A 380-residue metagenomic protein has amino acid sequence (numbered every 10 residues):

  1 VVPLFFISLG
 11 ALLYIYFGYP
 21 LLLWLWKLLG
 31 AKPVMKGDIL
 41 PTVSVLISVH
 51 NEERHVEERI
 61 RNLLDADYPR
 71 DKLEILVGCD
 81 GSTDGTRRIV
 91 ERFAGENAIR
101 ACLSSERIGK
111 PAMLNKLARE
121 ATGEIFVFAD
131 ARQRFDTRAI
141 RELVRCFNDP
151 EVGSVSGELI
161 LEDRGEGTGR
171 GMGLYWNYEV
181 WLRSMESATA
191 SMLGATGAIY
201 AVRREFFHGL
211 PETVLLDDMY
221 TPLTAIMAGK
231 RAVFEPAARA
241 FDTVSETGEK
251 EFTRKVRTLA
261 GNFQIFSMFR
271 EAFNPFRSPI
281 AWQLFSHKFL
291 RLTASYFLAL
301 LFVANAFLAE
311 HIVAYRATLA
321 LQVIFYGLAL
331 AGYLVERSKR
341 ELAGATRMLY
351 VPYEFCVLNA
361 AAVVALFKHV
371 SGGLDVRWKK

Functional and structural regions predicted by a protein language model:
V1-G37: N-terminal membrane-anchoring/stem segments of glycan-assembly enzymes
G37, D242, R291-G373: Membrane-embedded multi-pass helical conduit in multi-pass membrane proteins, especially envelope-biosynthetic
R61-K72: Short, acidic, metal-binding catalytic loop of nucleotide-sugar glycosyltransferases
P69, C79-R88, E106, Q133: A conserved acidic beta->alpha catalytic loop
L73-L76, R87-E120, E166, R170-G171 (+2 more regions): Conserved donor nucleotide-binding strand/loop of the catalytic core
L103, P111-M113, T137-V214, E354: Long helical/loop segments within the catalytic core of UDP-sugar-dependent glycosyltransferases, especially the large
F126: Short aromatic/hydrophobic "clamp" motif used to bind/position activated sugar donors
F147-Y178, T213-V214, P222-F285, Y350 (+2 more regions): Catalytic donor/gating beta->alpha subdomain of glycosyltransferases that bind UDP-sugars
